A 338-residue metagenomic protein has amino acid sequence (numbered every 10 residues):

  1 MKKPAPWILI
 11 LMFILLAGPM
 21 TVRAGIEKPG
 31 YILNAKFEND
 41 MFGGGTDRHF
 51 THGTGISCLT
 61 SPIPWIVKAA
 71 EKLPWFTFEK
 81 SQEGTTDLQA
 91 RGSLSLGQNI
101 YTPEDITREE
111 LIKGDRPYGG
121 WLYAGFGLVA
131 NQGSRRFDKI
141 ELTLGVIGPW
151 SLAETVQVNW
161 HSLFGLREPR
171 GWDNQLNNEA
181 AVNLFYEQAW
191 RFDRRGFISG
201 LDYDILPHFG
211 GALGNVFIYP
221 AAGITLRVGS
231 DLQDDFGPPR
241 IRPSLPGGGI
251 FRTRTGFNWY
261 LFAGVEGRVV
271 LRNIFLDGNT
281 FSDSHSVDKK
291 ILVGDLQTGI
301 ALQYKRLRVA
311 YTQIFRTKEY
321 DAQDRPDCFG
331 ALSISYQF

Functional and structural regions predicted by a protein language model:
R23-G30, P62-A90, Q132-K139, F192-I205 (+2 more regions): Short loop/turn motifs that connect adjacent beta-strands in outer-membrane beta-barrel proteins
E27-K72, R308: N-terminal ordered "arm"
L33-N39, G92-I100, L142-G148, Q188 (+6 more regions): Transmembrane beta-barrel strands of outer-membrane/channel proteins
E38-F42, Y101-D105, I147-S151, R191-R195 (+4 more regions): Sequence/structural signature of outer-membrane beta-barrel proteins
R48-T54, Y118-L122, D138, N178-L184 (+6 more regions): Residues that define the transmembrane beta-barrel architecture of outer-membrane proteins
W75-V156: Long, hydrophobic/aromatic-enriched structural stretches that serve as scaffold segments
E104-R108, T225, S230-F338: Outer membrane beta-barrel transmembrane domains
E109-G114, E168-N174, G210, S282-S286 (+1 more regions): Extracellular loop and loop/strand-boundary signature of outer-membrane beta-barrel proteins
